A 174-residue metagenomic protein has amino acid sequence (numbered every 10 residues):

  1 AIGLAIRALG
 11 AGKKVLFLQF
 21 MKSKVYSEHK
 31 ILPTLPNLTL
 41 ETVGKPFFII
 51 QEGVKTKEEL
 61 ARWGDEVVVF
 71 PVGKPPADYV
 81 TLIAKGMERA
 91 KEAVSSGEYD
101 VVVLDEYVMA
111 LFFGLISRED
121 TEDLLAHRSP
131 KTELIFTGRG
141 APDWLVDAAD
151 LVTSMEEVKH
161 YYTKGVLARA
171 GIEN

Functional and structural regions predicted by a protein language model:
A1-E92: Conserved P-loop
V68-A77, K85-E98, Y107-N174: Replace "adjacent to P-loop NTPase cores in ATP/GTP-dependent enzymes" with "adjacent to NTP-binding cores
